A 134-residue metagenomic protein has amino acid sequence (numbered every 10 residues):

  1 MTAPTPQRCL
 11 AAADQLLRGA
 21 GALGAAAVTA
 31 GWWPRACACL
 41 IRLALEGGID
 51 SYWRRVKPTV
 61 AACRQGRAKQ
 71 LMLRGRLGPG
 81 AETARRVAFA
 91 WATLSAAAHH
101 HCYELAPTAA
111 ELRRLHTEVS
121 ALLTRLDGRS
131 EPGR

Functional and structural regions predicted by a protein language model:
M1, P58-R134: Long, charged low-complexity segments
M1-W32, G128-R134: Charged alpha-helical initiation segments
R8-R18, C39, L43-G47, A88-A96 (+2 more regions): Generic structural signal for well-ordered, non-membrane alpha-helices
C9, C37-C39, C63, C102: Generic recognition of cysteine residues
L17-V28, S51, R55, A98-L105 (+1 more regions): Secondary-structure edge/capping motif, primarily at the C-terminal ends of alpha-helices and the immediately following
A25-V28, G47-D50, R67-L77: Short, mixed-charge, low-aromatic patches
G31-R54: Short, hydrophobic, well-ordered secondary-structure elements
